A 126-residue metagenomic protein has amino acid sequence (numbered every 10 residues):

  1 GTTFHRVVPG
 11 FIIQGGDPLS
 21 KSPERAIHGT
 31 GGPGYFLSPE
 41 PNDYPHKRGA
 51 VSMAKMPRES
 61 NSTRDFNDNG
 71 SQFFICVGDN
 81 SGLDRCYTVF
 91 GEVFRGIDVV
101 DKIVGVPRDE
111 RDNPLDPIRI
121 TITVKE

Functional and structural regions predicted by a protein language model:
G1-E126: Cyclophilin-like peptidyl-prolyl cis-trans isomerases
